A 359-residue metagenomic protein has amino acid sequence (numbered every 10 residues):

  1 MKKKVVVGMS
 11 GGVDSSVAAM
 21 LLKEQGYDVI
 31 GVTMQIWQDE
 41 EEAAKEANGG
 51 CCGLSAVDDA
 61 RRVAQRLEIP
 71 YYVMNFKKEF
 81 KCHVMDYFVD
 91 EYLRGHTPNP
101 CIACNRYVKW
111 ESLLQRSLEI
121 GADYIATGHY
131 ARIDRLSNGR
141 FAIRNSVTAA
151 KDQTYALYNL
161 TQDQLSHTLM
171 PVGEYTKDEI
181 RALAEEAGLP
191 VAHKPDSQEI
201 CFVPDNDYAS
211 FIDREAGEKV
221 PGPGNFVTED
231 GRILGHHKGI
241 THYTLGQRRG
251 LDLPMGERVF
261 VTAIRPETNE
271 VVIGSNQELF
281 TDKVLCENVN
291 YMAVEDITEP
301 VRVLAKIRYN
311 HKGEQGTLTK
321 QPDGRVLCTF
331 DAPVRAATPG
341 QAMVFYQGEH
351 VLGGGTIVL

Functional and structural regions predicted by a protein language model:
M1-Y158, L169, D178-E179: ATP-dependent adenylation/nucleotidyltransferase module used to activate substrates
A126-L359: AMP-forming adenylation/ATP pyrophosphatase catalytic core
